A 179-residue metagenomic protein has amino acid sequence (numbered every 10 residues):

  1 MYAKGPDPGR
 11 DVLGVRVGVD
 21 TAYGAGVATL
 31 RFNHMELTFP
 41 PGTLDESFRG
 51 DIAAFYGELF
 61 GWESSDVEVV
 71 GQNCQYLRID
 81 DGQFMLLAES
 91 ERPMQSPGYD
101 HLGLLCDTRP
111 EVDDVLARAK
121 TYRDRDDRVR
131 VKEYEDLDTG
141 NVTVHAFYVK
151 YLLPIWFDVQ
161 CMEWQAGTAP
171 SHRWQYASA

Functional and structural regions predicted by a protein language model:
M1-H34, Y122-A179: Vicinal oxygen chelate
V12-V15, W62-Y99, C106, V149 (+1 more regions): Conserved short beta-strand elements that form part of the metal-binding/catalytic scaffold of enzyme active sites
R16-L44, I79-S90: Short, charged N-terminal helix-start/capping segments
N33-D45, M94-K120, H145-K150: Vicinal oxygen chelate
L37-F55, T108-R109, R123-D126, L137-T139 (+1 more regions): Short, charged helix-to-loop "capping" segments that act as catalytic/coupling loops
L37-F84, Q175-A177: Core segments of cupin and vicinal oxygen chelate
L44, L86, E111-D113, D158 (+1 more regions): Intrinsically disordered, low-complexity acidic/polar segments
E58-L59, R118-Y122: Generic non-transmembrane alpha-helical segments
